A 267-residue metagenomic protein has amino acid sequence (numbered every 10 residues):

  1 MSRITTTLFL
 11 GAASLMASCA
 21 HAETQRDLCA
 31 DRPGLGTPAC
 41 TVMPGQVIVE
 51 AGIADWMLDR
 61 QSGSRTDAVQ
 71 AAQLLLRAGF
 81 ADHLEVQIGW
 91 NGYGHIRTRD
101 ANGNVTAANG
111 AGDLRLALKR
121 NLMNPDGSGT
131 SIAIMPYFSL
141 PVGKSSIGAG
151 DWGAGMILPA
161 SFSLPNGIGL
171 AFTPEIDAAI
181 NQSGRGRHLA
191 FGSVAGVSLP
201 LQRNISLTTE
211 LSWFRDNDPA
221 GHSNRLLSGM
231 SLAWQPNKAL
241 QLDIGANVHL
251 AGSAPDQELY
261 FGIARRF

Functional and structural regions predicted by a protein language model:
M1-A30: Cleavable N-terminal export/targeting peptides
A22-F267: Transmembrane beta-barrel domains of Gram-negative outer membranes and organellar outer membranes
